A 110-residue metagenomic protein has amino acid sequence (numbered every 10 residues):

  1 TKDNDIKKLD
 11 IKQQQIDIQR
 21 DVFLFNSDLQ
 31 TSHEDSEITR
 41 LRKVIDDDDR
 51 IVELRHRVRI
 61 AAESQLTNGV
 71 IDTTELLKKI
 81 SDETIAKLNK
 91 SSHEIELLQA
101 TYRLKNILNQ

Functional and structural regions predicted by a protein language model:
T1-E53, R57, I95: Sec/SRP-type N-terminal targeting helices
E53-Q110: Short segments within alpha-helical structural elements
